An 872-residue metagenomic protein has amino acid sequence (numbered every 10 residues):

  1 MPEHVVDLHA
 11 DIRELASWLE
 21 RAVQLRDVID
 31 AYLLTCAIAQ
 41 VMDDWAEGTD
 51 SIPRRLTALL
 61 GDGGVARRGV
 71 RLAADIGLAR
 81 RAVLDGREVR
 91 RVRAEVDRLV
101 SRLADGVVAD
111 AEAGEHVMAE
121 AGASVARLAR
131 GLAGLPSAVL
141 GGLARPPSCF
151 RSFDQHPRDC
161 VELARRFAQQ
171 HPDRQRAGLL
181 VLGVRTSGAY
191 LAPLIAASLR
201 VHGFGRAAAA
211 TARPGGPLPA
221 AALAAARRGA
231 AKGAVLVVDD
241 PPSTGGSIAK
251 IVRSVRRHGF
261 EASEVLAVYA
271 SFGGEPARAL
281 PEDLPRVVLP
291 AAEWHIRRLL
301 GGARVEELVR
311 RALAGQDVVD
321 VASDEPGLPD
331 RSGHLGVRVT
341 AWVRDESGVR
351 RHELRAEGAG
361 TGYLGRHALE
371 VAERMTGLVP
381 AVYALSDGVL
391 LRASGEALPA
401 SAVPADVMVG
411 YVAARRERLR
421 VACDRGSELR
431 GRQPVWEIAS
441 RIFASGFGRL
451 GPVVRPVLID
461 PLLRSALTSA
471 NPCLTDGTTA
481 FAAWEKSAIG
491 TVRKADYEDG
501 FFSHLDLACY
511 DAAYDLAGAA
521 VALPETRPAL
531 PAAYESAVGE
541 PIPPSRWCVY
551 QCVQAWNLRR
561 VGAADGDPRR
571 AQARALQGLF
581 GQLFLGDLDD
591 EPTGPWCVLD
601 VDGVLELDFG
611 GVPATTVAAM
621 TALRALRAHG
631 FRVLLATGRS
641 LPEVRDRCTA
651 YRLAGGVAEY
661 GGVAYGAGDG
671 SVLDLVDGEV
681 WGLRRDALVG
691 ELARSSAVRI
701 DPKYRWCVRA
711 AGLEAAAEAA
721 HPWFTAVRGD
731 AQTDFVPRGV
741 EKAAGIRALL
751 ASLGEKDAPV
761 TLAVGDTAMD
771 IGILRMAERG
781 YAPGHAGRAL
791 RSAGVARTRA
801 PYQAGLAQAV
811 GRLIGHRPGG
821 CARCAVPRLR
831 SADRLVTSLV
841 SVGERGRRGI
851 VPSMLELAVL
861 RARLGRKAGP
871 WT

Functional and structural regions predicted by a protein language model:
M1-S332, E396-P404, R420-D424, I850-L857 (+1 more regions): PRPP-associated nucleotide enzymes
V181, L623-R647, A697-E714, A726-A731 (+3 more regions): Substrate-recognition element of Asp-dependent hydrolases with the DxDx(T/V) motif
H334-D460, F481-A482, D496-R546: Conserved ATP-binding subdomain of kinase catalytic cores across diverse folds
V421-D476, S487-A488, A571-D590: An alpha-helical support segment within catalytic cores of ATP-dependent transferases
S440, A444-G448, A517, A532-F584: Helix-rich C-terminal or lid/interface subdomains of diverse kinases
G562-V601, R834, L864-G865, W871-T872: Non-catalytic pre-domain segments flanking phosphatase-related domains
P592, W596, P613-T616, V736 (+1 more regions): Mg2+-dependent phosphoryl-transfer enzymes with acidic/Ser/Thr/Gly-rich catalytic loops
A614-D701: Active-site phosphate-binding/coordination module
